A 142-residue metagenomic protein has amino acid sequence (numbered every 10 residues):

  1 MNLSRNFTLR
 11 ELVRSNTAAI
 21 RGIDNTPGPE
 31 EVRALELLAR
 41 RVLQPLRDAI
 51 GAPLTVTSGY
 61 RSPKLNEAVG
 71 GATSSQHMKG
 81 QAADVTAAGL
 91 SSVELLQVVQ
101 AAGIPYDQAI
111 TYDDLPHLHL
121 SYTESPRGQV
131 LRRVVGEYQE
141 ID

Functional and structural regions predicted by a protein language model:
M1-L9, L54-R61, A87-G89: Short, exposed beta-strand "edge-strand" segments with a Pro/Gly-rich flavor and a Y/T-containing core
M1-R47, V135-D142: Extracytoplasmic cell-surface/polysaccharide-interacting catalytic and binding patches
F7, E11-N16, K64, V69 (+4 more regions): Solvent-exposed, flexible loop/coil residues
E30-R33, T57-K64, V85-T86, V93-V99: Short linear motifs at secondary-structure transitions and domain/linker junctions
E31, L38-V42, A52, L65 (+3 more regions): Amphipathic alpha-helical interface surfaces
R41-G70: Extended, low-complexity, intrinsically disordered C-terminal regulatory tails of eukaryotic serine/threonine kinases
S74, K79, A83, A87-D142: Catalytic cores and adjacent binding grooves of peptidoglycan-active enzymes
